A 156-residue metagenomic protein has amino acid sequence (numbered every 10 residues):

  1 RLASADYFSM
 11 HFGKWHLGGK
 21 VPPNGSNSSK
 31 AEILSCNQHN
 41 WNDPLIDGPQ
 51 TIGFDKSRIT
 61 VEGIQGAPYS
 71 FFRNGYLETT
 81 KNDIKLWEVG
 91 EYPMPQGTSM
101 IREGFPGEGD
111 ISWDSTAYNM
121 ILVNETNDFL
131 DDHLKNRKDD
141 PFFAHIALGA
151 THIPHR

Functional and structural regions predicted by a protein language model:
R1-R156: Formylglycine-dependent sulfatase
